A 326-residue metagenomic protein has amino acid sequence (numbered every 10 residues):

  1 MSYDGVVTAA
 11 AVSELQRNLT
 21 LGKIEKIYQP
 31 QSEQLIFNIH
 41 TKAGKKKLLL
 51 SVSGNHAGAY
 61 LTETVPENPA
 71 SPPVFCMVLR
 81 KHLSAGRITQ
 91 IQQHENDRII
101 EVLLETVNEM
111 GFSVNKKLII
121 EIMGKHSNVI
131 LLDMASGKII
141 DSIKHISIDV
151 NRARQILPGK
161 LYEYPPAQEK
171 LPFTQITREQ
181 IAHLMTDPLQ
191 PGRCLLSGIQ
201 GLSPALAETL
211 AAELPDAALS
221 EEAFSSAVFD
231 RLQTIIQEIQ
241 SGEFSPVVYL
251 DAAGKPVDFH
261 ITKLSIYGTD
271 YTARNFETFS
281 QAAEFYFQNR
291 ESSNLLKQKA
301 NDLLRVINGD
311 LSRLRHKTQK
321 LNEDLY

Functional and structural regions predicted by a protein language model:
M1-Y326: Extended, highly charged segments
